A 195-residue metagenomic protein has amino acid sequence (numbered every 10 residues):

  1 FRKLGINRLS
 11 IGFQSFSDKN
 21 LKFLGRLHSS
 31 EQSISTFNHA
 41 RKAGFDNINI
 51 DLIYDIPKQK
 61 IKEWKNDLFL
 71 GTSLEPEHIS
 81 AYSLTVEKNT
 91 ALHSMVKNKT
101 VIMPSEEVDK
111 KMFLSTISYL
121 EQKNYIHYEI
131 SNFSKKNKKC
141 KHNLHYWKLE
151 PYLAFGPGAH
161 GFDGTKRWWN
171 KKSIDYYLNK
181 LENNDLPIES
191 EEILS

Functional and structural regions predicted by a protein language model:
F1-S195: C-terminal scaffold of the Radical SAM
